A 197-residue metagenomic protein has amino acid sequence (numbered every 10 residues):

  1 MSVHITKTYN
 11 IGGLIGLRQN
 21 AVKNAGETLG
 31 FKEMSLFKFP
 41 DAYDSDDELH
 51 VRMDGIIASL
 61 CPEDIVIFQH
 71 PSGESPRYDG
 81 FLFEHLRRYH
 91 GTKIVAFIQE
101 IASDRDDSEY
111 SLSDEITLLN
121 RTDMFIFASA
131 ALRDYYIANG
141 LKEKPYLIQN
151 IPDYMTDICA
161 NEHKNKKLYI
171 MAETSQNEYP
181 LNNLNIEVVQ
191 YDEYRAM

Functional and structural regions predicted by a protein language model:
M1-G13, K166-T174: Short hydrophobic beta-strand segments
I5-A21, G73-S75: A short, glycine/small-residue-rich beta-strand->loop->alpha-helix junction that serves as a flexible
T6-K7, L29-D46, V188-A196: A short beta-strand-loop structural module common to alpha/beta enzyme folds
A21-E33, L184-N185: A short, Lys/Arg-enriched amphipathic alpha-helix followed by its capping loop at the start of a domain
D44-R121, F127-D134: Extended catalytic core of nucleotide-activated donor transferases of GT-like folds
N120-F125, N165-Y169: Short active-site oxyanion
D123-I137, L141-C159: Donor nucleotide-sugar binding/catalytic pocket of nucleotide-sugar-dependent glycosyltransferases
M155-M197: Conserved catalytic-core segment of nucleotide-activated headgroup transferases in glycan assembly
